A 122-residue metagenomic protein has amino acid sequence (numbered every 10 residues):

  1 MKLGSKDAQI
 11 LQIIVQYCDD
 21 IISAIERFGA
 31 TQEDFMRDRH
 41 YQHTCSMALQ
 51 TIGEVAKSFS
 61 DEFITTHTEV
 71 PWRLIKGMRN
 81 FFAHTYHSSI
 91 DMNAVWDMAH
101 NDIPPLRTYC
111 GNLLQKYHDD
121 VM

Functional and structural regions predicted by a protein language model:
M1-M122: Solvent-exposed interaction patches of small proteins and small membrane subunits
